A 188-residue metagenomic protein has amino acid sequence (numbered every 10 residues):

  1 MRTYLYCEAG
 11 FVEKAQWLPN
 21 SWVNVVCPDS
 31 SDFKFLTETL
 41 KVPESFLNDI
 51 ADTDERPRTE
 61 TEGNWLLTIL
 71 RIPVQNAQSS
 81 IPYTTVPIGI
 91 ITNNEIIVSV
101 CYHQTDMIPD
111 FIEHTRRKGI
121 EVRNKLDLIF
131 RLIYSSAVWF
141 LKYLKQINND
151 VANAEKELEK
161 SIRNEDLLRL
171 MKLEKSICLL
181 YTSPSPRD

Functional and structural regions predicted by a protein language model:
M1-Y181: Peripheral, non-transmembrane regulatory/ligand-interaction domains of membrane transport proteins
Y181-D188: Conserved small/polar residues in nucleotide/adenosyl-binding loops
